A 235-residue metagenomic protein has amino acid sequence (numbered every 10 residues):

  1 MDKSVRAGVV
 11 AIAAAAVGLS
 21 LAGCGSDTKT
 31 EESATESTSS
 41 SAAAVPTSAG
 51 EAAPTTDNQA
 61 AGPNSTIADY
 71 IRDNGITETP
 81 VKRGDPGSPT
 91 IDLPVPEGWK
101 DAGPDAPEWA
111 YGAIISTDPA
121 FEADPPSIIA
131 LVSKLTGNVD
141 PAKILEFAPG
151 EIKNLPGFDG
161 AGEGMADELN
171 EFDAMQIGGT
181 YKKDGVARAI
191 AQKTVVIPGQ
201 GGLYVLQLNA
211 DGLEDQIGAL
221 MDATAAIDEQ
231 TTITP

Functional and structural regions predicted by a protein language model:
M1-A11: Bacterial N-terminal signal peptides that target proteins for export
R6-G8, S20-P54: Bacterial lipoprotein signal-peptidase II cleavage site
S41-D85: N-terminal low-complexity, Pro/Thr/Ser-rich intrinsically disordered segments that act as propeptides or flexible
K82-N138: Secretory pathway targeting signatures of secreted, lumenal, and periplasmic proteins
T90, N138-A142, G218-D222: Soluble non-cytosolic domains of exported or imported proteins
P96, A142-P149, M221-D228: Extracytoplasmic/secreted envelope proteins and their assembly/folding machinery, especially bacterial periplasmic
K143-V195: Signature of long, low-cysteine stretches enriched in small and polar/charged residues
F172-P235: Short, well-structured beta-strand
